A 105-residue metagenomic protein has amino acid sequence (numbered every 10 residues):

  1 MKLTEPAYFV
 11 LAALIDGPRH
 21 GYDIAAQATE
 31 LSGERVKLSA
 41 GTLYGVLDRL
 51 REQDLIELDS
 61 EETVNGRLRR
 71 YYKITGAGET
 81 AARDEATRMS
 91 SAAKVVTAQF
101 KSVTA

Functional and structural regions predicted by a protein language model:
M1-T42: N-terminal helix-turn-helix DNA-binding core of bacterial DNA-binding proteins
A12, A26, D48, R83 (+1 more regions): A cross-family signal for key residues in well-ordered alpha-helices that form functional helical elements
L31, L50, V96: The DNA-recognition helices of helix-turn-helix-type DNA-binding domains
L43-L50: Basic amphipathic alpha-helical segments that dock to polyanions
R51-L68, K73: Beta-hairpin "wing" of winged helix-turn-helix
I74-G78: Accessory beta->alpha helical hairpin/"wing" motif in late/C-terminal subdomains of nucleic-acid enzymes
T80-A105: Amphipathic alpha-helical dimerization/coiled-coil segments that flank or bridge DNA-binding/regulatory modules
